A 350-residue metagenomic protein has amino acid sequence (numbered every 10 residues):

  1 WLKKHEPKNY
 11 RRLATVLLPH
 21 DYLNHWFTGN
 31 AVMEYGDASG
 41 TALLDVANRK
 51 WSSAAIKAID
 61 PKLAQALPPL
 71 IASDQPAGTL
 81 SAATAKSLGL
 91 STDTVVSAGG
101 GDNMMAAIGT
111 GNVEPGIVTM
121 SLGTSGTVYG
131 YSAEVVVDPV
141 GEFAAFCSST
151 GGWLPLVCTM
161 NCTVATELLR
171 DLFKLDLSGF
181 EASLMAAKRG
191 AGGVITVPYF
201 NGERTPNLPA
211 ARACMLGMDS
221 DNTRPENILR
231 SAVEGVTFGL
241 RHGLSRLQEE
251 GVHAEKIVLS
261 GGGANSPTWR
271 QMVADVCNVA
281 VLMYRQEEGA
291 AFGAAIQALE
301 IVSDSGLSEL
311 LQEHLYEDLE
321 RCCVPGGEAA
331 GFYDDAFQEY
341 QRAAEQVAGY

Functional and structural regions predicted by a protein language model:
W1-A31, A42-K62, Q75-S260, N265-Y350: Active-site core segments that coordinate phosphate-bearing ligands/cofactors across diverse enzyme families
M33-A38: Nucleotide/phosphate-binding loop and acidic/charged catalytic motifs in nucleotide-binding or -utilizing enzymes
P61-L70: Active-site-proximal helix-loop elements at catalytic-domain edges
